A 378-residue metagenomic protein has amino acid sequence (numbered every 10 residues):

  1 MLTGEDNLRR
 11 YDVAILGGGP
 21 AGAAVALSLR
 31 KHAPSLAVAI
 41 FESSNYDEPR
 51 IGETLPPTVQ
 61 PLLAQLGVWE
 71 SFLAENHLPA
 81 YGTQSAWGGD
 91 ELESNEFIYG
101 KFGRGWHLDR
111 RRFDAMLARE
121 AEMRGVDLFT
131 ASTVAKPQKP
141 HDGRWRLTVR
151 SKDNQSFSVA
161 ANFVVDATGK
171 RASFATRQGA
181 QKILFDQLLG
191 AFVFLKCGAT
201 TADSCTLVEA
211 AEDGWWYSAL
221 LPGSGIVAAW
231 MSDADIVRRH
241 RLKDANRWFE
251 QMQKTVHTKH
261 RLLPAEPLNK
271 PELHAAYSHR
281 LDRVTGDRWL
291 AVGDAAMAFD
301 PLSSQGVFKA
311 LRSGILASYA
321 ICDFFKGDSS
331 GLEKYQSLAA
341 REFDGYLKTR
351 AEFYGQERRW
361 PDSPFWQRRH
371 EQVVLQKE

Functional and structural regions predicted by a protein language model:
E5-A21, A39: Beta1/beta-strand and adjacent pyrophosphate-binding region of the FAD-binding site in flavoprotein oxidoreductases
L16, L27-I51: Glycine-rich FAD pyrophosphate-binding loop
E48-Q84: N-terminal FAD cofactor-binding segment of flavoenzymes
E75, I236-A317, S329-E333: FAD/FMN-dependent oxidoreductases across multiple families
E91-D109, R146, M231-D235: Helix-loop-beta segment of a Rossmann-like dinucleotide-binding subdomain
Y99-E120, R238-K243: Short beta-strand to alpha-helix junction loop
E120-T258: Predominantly flavin-linked oxidoreductase catalytic cores and closely associated redox partners
Y319-E378: C-terminal helical "tail/cap" subdomain of flavin- and related membrane-associated enzymes
